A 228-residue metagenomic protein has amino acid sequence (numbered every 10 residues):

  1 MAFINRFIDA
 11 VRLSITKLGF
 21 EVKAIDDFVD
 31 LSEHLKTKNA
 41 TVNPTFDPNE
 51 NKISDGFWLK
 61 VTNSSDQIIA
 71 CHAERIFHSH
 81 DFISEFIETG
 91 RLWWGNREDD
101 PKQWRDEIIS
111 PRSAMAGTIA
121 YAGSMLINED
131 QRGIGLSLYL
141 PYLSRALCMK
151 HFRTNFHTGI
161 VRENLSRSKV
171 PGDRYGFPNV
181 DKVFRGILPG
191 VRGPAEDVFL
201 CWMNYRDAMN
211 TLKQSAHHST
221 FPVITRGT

Functional and structural regions predicted by a protein language model:
M1-D9, F57-K60, I83-W94, H218-T228: A signal for specific C-terminal beta-sheet/loop modules enriched in small/flexible residues with GP/PG/PP motifs
M1-F20, H72-F77, N210-S215: N-terminal short leaders/motifs
A2-N5, A10, A114-M115, I119 (+3 more regions): Amphipathic, soluble alpha/beta structural segments
F7-K38, D130-H157: C-terminal/domain-terminus segments
T16-I119, G123-M125: A conserved beta-strand-loop-helix scaffold within acyl/acetyltransferase catalytic domains
E85-F184, G190-G193: Acyl-donor binding region in acyl/amide transferases
S166-T228: Charge-rich, low-complexity intrinsically disordered segments
